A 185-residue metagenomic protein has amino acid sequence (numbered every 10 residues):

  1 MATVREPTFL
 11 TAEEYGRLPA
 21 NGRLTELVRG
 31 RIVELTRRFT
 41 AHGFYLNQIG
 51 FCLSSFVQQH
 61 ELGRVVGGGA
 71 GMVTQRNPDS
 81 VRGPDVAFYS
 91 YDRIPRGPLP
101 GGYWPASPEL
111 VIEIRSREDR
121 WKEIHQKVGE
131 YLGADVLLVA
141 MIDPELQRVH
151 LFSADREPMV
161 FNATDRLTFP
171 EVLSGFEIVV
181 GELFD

Functional and structural regions predicted by a protein language model:
M1-D185: Gly/Pro/Ser/Thr-rich low-complexity, intrinsically disordered segments predominantly at protein N-termini
